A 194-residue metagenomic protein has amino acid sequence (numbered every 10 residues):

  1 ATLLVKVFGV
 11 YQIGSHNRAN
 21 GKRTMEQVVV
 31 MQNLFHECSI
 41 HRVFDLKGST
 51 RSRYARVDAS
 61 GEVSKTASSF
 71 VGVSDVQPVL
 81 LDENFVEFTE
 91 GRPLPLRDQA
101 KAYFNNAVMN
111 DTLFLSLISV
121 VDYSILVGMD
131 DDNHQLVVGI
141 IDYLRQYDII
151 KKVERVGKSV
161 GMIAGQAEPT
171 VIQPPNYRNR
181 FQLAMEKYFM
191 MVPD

Functional and structural regions predicted by a protein language model:
A1-D194: Polybasic, positively charged surfaces/segments
